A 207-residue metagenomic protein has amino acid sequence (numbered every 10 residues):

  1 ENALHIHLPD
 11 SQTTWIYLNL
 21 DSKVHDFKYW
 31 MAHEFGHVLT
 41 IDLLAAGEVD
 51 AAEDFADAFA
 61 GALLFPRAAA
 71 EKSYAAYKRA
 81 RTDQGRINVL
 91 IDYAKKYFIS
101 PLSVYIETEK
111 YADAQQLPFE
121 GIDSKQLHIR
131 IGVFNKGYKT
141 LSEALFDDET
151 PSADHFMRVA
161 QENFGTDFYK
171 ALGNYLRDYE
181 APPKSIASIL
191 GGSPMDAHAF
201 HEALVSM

Functional and structural regions predicted by a protein language model:
E1-M31, F35-L43: Active-site scaffold of zinc-dependent metalloenzymes
H25, L44-F55: Active-site metal-coordination segments of metallo-dependent hydrolases
A45-A46, A70, P118: Short, polar/charged, Gly/Pro-enriched helix-capping and turn/loop motifs at alpha-helix termini and inter-helix linkers
D50-R81: Post-HExxH zinc-binding segment in Zn-dependent metallohydrolases
K78-M207: Conserved alpha-helical "signature site" that marks functionally important helical segments or helix/loop junctions
